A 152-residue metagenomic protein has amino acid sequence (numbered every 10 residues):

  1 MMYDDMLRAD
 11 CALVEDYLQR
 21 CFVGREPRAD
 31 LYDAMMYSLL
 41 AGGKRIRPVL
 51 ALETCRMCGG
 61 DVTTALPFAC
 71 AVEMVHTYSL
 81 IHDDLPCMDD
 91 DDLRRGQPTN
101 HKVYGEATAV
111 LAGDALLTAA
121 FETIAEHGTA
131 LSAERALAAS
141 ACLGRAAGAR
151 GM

Functional and structural regions predicted by a protein language model:
M1-F22: N-terminal amphipathic/basic leader segments beginning at the initiator methionine
F22, E26-M152: Mg2+-dependent prenyl diphosphate-binding active-site environment of isoprenoid biosynthetic enzymes
